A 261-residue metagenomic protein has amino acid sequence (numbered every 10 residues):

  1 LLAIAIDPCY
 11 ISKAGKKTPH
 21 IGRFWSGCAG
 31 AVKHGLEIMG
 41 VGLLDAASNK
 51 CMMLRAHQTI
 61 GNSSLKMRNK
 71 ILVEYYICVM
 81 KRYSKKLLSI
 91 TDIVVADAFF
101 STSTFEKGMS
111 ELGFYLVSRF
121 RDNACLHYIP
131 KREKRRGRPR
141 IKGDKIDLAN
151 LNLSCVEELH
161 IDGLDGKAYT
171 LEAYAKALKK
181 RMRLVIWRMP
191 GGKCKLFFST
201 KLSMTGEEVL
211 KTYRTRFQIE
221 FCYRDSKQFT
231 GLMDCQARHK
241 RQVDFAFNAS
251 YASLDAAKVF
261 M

Functional and structural regions predicted by a protein language model:
L1-S48, D165-A173: Active-site-proximal, Lys/Arg-enriched surface segment that forms a nucleic-acid-binding/basic interface patch
L2-A14, V41, T91-S101, L116 (+3 more regions): Short, conserved catalytic/metal-binding motifs centered on acidic residues
I6, R181-R188: Broad, structure-driven detector of short, well-ordered beta-strand segments within folded domains
Y10, G206-A237: Short amphipathic alpha-helical "interface-anchor" segments enriched in bulky aromatics
K13-H20, C51-L54, E106-K107, Y128-I129: Short, conserved acidic/polar surface loops in the N-terminal third of protein domains
D45-M52, A256-M261: Short helix-capping/linker segments at secondary-structure and domain boundaries
A56, I60-L184: An internal, acidic/charged active-site-proximal segment that coordinates divalent cations and/or engages
D234-M261: Basic, amphipathic alpha-helical segments enriched in Lys/Arg and hydrophobic/aromatic residues
